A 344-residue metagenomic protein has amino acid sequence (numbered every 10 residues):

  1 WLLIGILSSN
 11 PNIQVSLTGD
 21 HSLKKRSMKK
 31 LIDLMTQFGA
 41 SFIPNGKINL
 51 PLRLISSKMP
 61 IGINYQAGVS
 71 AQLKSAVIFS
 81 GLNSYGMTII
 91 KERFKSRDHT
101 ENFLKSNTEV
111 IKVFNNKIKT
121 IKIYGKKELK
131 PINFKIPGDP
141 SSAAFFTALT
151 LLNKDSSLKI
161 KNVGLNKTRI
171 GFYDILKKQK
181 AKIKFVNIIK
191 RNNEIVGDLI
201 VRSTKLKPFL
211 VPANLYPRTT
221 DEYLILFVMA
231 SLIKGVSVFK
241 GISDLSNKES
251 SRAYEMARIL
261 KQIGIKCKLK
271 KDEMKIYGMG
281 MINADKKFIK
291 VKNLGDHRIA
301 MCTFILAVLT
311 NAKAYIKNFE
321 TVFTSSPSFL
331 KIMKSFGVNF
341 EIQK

Functional and structural regions predicted by a protein language model:
W1-K344: Structural preference for solvent-exposed beta-strand-turn elements and adjacent flexible terminal/loop segments within
